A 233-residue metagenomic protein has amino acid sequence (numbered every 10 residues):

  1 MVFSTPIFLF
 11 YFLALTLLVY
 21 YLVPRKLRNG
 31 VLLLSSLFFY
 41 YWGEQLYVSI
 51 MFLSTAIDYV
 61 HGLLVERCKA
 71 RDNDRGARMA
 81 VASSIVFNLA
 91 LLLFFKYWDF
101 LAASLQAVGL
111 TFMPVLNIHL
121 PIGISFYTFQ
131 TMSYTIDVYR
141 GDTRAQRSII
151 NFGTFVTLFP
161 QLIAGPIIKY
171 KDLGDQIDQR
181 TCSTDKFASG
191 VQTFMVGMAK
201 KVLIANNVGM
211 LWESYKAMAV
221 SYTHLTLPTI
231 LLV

Functional and structural regions predicted by a protein language model:
M1-P228: Membrane-embedded transmembrane alpha-helical bundles that form the catalytic cores of multi-pass lipid-modifying
T229-V233: N-terminal low-complexity segments that are often proline-rich with Ser/Thr-Pro
